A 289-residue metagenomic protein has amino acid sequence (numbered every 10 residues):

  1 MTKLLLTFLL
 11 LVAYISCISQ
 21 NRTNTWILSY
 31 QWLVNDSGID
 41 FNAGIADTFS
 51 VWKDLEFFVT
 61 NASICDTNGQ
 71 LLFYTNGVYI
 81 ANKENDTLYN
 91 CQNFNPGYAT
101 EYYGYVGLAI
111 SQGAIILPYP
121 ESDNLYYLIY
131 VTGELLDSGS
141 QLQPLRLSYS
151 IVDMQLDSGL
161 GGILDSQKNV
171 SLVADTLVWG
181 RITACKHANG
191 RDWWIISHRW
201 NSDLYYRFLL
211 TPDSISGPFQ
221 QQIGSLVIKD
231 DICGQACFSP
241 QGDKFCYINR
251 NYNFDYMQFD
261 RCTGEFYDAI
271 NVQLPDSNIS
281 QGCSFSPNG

Functional and structural regions predicted by a protein language model:
M1-T25, S277-I279: Bacterial Sec-dependent N-terminal signal peptides
L9-L10, S19, S63, Y149 (+2 more regions): Terminal processing/anchoring signals of secreted or surface-associated proteins and related intramolecular
Q20, E56-Q70, G104-N124, L135 (+3 more regions): Structural signature of eukaryotic scaffold interfaces centered on beta-propeller domains
N21-S111, P118-E121, Y130-L164: Beta-propeller domains
N24, T60-N61, Y126, L147 (+4 more regions): Residue-level detector of short, conserved catalytic/binding motifs and their immediate flanks
D47-K53, N90-V106, S166-A174, G217-I228 (+1 more regions): A short beta-strand motif characteristic of beta-propeller blades
G133-E134, G139-W194, H198-R199, Q222-S225: Asp-box/WD-like beta-propeller blade repeats and closely related beta-sheet repeat scaffolds
A188-G289: Beta-propeller domains
